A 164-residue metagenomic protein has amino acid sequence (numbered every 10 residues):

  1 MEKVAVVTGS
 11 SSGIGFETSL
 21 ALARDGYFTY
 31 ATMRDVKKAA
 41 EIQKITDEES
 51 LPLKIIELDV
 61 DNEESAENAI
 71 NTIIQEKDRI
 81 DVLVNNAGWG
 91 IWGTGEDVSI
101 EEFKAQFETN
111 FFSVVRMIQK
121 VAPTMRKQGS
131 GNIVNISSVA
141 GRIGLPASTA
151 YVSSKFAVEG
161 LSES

Functional and structural regions predicted by a protein language model:
S11-G13: Conserved glycine-rich cofactor-binding loop
D25-E41: Conserved glycine-rich Rossmann-like NAD(P)H-binding loop of the short-chain dehydrogenase/reductase
L51-P52, T72-L83, I91: A glycine-rich helix->loop->beta "capping" turn within Rossmann-like NAD(P)(H)-dependent oxidoreductase domains
L58-N68, I100: The beta1-alpha1 cofactor-binding region of Rossmann-like NAD(H)/NADP(H)-dependent oxidoreductases
T94-G95, S99-K104: Substrate-binding pocket helix/loop in short-chain dehydrogenase/reductase
I118, S154: Active-site helix of classical SDR
S138: Residue(s) in the substrate-gating loop at a strand-loop-helix junction that position the organic substrate next
